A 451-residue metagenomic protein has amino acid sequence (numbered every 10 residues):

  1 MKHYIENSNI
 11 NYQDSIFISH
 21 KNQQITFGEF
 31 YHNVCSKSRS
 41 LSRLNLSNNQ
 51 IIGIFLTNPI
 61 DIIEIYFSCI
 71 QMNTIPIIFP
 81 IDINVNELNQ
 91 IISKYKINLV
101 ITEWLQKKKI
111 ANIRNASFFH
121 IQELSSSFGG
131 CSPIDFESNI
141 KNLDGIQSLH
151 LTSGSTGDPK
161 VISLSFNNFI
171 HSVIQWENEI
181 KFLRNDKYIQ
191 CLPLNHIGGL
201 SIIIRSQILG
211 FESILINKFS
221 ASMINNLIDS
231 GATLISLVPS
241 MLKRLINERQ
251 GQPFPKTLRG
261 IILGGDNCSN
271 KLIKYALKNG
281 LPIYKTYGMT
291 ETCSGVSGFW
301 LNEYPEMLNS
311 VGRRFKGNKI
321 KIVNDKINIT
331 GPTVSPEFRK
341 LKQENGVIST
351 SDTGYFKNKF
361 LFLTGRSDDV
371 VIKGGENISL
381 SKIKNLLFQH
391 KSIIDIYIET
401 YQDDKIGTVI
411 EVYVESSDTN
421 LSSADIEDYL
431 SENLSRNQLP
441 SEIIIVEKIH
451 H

Functional and structural regions predicted by a protein language model:
S15-N45, Q50-P59, F67, N84-N89 (+1 more regions): Conserved AMP-binding/adenylate-forming core of the ANL superfamily
T26-G28, Q147-I174: Conserved AMP-binding A3 loop
R39, R43-L44, Q71-C131, F136-N139 (+1 more regions): Structural core segment of the AMP-binding/adenylate-forming
S132-L151, D158, F166, K181-K187: Conserved pre-ATP/AMP-binding loop-to-beta segment of ANL
I170-K187, L194-L234, E248: Conserved AMP-binding/adenylation subdomain of ANL enzymes
T233-L237, L245-P305: Gly/Ser/Thr-rich phosphate-binding loop
R313-G317, V323-S349, Y355, F360 (+1 more regions): Conserved ATP/PPi-binding loop(s) of AMP-dependent carboxylate-activating enzymes
S351-Q438, K448: AMP-binding/adenylate-forming catalytic core of the ANL superfamily
